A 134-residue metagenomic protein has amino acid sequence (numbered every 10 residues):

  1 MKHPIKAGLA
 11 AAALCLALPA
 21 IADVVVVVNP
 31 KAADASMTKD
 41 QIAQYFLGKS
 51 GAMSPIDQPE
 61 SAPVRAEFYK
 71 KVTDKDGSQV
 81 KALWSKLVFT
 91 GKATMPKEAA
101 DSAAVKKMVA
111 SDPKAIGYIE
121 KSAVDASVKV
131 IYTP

Functional and structural regions predicted by a protein language model:
M1-L9: Bacterial N-terminal signal peptides that target proteins for export
P4-I5, A20, K31: Generic low-complexity segments that are intrinsically disordered, proline-rich and/or Lys/Arg-biased
L9-A10, V26: Conserved short hydrophobic patches within well-ordered secondary structure
L16-A22: Sec/Tat signal peptide C-region and signal peptidase I cleavage site
D23-P134: Flexible loop/hinge segments at secondary-structure junctions
